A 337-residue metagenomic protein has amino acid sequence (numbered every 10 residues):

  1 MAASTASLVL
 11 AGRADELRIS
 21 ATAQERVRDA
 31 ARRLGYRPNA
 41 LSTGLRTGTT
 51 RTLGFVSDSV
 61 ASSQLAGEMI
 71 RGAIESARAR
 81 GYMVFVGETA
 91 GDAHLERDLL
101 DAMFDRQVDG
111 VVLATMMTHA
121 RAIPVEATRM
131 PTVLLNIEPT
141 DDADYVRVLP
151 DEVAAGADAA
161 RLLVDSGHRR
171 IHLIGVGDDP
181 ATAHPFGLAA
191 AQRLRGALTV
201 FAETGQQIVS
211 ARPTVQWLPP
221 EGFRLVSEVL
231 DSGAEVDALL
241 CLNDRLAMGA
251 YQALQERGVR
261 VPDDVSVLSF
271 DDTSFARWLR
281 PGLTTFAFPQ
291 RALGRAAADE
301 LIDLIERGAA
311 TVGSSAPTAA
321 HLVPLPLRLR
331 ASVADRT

Functional and structural regions predicted by a protein language model:
M1-T50, T337: N-terminal helix-turn-helix DNA-binding module of bacterial transcription factors
A3-L8, R46-A61, R170-A183: Short beta-strand segments enriched in small/hydrophobic residues
R28-L65, R80, A90, A102-D105: N-terminal helix-turn-helix/winged-helix DNA-binding helices and compositionally similar short basic alpha-helical
A77-E88, L194-P220: Short beta-strand elements in bilobed, periplasmic/extracellular small-molecule ligand-binding domains
A114-D158, V176-T182, R245, D271-L283: Flexible loop/hinge segments that line or gate small-molecule binding clefts
V146-G175, A191, P219-E228, F288-G308: Hydrophobic alpha-helical segments within soluble ligand-binding/sensing domains
D158-T204, R212, G313-S332: An alpha-beta-alpha
V209, F223, S227-T337: Flexible loop/turn connectors
